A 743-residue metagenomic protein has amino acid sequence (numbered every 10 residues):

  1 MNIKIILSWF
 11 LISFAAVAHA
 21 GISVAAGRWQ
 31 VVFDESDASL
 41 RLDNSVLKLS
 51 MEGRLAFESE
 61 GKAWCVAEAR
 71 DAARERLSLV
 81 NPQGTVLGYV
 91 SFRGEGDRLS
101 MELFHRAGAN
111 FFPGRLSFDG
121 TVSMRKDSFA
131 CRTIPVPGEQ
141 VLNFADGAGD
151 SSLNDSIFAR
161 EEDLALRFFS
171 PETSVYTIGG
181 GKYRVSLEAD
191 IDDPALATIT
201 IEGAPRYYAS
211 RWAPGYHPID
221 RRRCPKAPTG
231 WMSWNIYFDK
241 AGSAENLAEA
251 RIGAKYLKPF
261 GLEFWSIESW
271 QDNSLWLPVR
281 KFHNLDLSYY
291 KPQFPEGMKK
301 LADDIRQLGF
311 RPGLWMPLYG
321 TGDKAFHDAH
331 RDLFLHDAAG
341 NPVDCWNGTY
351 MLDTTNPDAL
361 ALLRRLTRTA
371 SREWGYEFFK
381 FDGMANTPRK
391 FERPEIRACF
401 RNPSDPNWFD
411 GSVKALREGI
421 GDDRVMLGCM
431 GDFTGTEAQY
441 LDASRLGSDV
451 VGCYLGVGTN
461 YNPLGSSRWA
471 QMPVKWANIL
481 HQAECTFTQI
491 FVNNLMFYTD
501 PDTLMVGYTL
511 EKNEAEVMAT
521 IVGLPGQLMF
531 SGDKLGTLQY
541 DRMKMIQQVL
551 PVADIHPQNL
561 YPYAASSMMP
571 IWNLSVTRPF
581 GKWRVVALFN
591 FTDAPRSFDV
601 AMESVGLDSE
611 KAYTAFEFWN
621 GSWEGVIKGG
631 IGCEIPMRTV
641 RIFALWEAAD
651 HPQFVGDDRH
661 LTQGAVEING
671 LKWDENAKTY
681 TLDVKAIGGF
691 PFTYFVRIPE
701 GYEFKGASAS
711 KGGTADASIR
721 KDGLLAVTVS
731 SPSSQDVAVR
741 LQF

Functional and structural regions predicted by a protein language model:
G21-P82: Acidic-aromatic substrate-binding/catalytic surfaces of carbohydrate-active enzymes
S59, T121-V136, S604-N620, R697-G712: Solvent-exposed beta-hairpin/edge-strand motifs
A72, H105-D337, V343-W346, L528-F530 (+6 more regions): Conserved structural scaffold segments of CAZyme catalytic domains across common CAZy folds
R98-A107, G114-L116, L524, W583-N590 (+1 more regions): Short, well-ordered beta-strand segments enriched in hydrophobic/aromatic residues
N110-V122, F589-S609, K685-Y702: Surface-exposed beta-strand/loop patches in extracellular or lumenal glycoproteins
S156, L262-L510, E514: Aromatic- and carboxylate-enriched substrate-binding clefts and catalytic-loop regions of carbohydrate-active enzymes
T229-M232, G242, S404-A649: Active-site-proximal substrate-binding groove within the catalytic cores of carbohydrate-active enzymes
G629-A665, R720-F743: C-terminal beta-strand-rich structural cap/linker in extracellular carbohydrate-active enzymes
